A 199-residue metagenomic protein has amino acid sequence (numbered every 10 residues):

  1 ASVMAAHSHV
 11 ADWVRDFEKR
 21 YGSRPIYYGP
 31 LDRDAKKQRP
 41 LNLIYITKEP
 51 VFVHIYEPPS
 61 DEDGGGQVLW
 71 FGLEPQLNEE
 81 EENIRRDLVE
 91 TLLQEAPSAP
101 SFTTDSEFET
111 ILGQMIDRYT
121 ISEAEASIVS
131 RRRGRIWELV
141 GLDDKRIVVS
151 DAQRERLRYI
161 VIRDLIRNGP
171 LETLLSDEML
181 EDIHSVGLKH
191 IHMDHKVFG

Functional and structural regions predicted by a protein language model:
A1-G199: N-terminal accessory targeting/assembly segments
